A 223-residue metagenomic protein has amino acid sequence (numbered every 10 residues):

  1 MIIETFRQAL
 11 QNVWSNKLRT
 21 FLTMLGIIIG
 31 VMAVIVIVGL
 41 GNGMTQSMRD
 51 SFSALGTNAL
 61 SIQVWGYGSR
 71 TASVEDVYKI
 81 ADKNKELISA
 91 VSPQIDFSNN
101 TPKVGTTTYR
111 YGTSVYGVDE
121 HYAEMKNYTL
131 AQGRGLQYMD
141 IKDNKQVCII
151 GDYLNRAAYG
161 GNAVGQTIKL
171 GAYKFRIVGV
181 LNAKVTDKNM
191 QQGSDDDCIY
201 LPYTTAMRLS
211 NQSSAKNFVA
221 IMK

Functional and structural regions predicted by a protein language model:
M1-V31: N-terminal Sec/SRP start-transfer signal
S15, T57, Y203: ATP/adenylate-binding site constellation spanning eukaryotic-like Ser/Thr protein kinases, ABC-transporter
G30-I37, G41, T45: Alpha-helical transmembrane segments
G41-S114, H121-N127, R156, M207-R208: Hydrophobic, regular-secondary-structure patches
L60-Q63, S213-K223: A short beta-strand structural signal in non-transmembrane regions
T108-L209: Hydrophobic secondary-structure segments that place a key small or acidic residue at a functional site
